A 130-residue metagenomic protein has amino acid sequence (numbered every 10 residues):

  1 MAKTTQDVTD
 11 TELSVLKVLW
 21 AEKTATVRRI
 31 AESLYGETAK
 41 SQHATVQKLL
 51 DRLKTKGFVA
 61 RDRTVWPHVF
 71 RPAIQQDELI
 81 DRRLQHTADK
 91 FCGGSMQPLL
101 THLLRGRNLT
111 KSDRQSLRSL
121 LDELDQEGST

Functional and structural regions predicted by a protein language model:
M1-V18, E78-L79: Short alpha-helical segments that sit at the start of domains
T9, T64-R83: Short, cationic-aromatic polyanion-contact patches
V18-T26: Short capping segments at the starts of secondary-structure elements
A25-L34: Short acidic, hydrophobic short linear motifs in intrinsically disordered regions
Q47-D51: Short, hydrophobic-biased segments on the C-terminal half of alpha helices that form "recognition helices"
G57: Glycine-centered, phosphate/nucleic-acid-interacting loop/turn motifs that mediate DNA/RNA or nucleotide
R61: Short beta-strand "wing" residues that participate in macromolecule-binding interfaces
L79-E127: Amphipathic alpha-helical dimerization/coiled-coil segments that flank or bridge DNA-binding/regulatory modules
